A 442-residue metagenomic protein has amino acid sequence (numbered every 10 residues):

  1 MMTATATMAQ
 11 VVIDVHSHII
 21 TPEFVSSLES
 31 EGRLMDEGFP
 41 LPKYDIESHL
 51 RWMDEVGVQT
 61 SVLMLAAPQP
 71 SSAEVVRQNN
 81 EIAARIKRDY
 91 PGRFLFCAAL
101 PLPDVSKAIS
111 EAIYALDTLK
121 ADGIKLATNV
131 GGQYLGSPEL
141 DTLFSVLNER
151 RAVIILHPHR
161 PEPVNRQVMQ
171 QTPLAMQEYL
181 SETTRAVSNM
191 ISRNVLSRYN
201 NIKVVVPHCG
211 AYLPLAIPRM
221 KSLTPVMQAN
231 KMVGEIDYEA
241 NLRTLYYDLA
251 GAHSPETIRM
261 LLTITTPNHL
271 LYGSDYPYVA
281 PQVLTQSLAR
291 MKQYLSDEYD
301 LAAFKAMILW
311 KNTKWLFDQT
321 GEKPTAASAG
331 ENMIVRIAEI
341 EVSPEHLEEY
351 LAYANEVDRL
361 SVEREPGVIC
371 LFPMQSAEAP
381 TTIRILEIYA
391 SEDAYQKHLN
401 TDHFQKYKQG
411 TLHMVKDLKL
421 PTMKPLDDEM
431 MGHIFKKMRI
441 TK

Functional and structural regions predicted by a protein language model:
A4-V15, I19-T60, S110-Y114, E256 (+3 more regions): Mid-to-C-terminal alpha-helical segments outside catalytic/metal-binding sites
I13-S17, S61-L63, L95-A98, I124-L126 (+4 more regions): Hydrophobic faces of well-ordered beta-strands that scaffold small-molecule active sites in alpha/beta enzyme cores
H16, M53, A83, F96 (+9 more regions): Divalent metal-coordination and catalytic microenvironments
H18, G131, H159-R160, G210 (+1 more regions): Catalytic metal-binding/acid-base residues of hydrolase active sites
Q59-N189: Active-site gating/metal-coordination segments in enzymes
G92-R93, K120, N201, H269 (+1 more regions): Glycine-centered tight turns that cap/initiate beta-strands
T172-I191, K203, P207-T325: H/E-rich (His + Asp/Glu) clusters that bind or coordinate divalent metals
P324-I383, I388-N400, Q405, K416-K442: Short S/T/G/P-rich N-terminal loop/turn motif that feeds into the first structured element of a domain
